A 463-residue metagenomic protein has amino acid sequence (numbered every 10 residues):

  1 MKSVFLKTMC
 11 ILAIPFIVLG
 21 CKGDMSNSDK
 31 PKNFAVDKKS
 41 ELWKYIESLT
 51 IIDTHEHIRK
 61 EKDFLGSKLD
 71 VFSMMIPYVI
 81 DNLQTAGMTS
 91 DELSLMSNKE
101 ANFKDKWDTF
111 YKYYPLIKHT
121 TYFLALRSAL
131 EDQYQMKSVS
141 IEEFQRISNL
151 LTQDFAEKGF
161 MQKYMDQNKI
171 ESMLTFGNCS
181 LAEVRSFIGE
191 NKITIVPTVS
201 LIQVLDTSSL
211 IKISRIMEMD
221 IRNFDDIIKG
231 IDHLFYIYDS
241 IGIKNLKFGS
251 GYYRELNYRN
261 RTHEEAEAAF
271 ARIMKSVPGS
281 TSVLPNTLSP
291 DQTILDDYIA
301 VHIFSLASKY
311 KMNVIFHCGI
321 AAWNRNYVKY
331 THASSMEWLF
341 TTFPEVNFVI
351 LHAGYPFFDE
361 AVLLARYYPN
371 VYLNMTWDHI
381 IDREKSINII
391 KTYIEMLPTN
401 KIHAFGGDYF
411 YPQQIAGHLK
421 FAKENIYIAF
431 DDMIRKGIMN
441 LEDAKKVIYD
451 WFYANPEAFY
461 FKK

Functional and structural regions predicted by a protein language model:
M1-M9: Bacterial N-terminal signal peptides that target proteins for export
V18-G20: C-terminal motif of bacterial Sec signal peptides marking the signal peptidase cleavage site
D29-T54, E61, M74-E131, I147 (+3 more regions): Mid-to-C-terminal alpha-helical segments outside catalytic/metal-binding sites
E47, S67-N191, D226-G242: Alpha-helical scaffold segments that flank or form the walls of functional sites
T50-D63, V314-G319, I350: Histidine-centered catalytic micro-motifs
T50-I51, E171-L174, N191-I195, I243-K247 (+4 more regions): Structural preference for beta-strand elements that scaffold enzyme active sites
K244-E360: Divalent metal-binding pocket/active-site signature
S334-S335, E345-V349, A353-K463: H/E-rich (His + Asp/Glu) clusters that bind or coordinate divalent metals
